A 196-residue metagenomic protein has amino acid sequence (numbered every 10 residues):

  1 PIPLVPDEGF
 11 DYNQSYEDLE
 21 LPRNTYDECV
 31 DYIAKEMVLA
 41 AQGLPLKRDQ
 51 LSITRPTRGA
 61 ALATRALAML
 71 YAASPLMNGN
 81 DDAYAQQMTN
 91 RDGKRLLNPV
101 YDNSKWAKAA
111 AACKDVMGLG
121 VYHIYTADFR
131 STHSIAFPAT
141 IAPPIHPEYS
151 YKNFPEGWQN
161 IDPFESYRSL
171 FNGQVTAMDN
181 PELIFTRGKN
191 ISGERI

Functional and structural regions predicted by a protein language model:
P1-R195: Structured, solvent-exposed acidic/aromatic patches
